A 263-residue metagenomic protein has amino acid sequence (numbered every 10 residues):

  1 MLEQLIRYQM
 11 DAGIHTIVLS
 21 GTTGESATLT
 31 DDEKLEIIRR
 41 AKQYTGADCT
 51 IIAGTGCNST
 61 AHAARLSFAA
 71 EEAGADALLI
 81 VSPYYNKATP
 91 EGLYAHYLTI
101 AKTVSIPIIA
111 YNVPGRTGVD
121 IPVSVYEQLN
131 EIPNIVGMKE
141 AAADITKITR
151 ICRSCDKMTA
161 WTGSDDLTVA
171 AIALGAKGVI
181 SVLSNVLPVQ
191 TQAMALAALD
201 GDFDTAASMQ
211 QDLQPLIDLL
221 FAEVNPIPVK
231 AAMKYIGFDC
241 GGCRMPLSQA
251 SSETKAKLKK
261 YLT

Functional and structural regions predicted by a protein language model:
M1-G118: Active-site beta->alpha loop and helix N-cap motifs at the rims of alpha/beta catalytic domains
L2, I37, L129, A206-M209 (+1 more regions): A structural signal for short hydrophobic/aromatic patches embedded in well-ordered alpha helices
L2, K34, I38, A63 (+7 more regions): A general structural signal for well-ordered alpha-helical segments in protein cores
Y8, A12-I14, I52, A173-A176 (+1 more regions): C-terminal alpha-helical cap/extension of soluble enzyme domains
Q9, A41, A70, I100 (+6 more regions): Conserved, mostly hydrophobic/aromatic
L29-D32, R65, P90-L93, I121-V123 (+4 more regions): Short secondary-structure transition/capping segments
K102-T103, R116-F221: Catalytic alpha/beta core domains of metabolic enzymes, predominantly
N112, N134-I135, R244-M245: Glycine-rich phosphate-binding "P-loop"
